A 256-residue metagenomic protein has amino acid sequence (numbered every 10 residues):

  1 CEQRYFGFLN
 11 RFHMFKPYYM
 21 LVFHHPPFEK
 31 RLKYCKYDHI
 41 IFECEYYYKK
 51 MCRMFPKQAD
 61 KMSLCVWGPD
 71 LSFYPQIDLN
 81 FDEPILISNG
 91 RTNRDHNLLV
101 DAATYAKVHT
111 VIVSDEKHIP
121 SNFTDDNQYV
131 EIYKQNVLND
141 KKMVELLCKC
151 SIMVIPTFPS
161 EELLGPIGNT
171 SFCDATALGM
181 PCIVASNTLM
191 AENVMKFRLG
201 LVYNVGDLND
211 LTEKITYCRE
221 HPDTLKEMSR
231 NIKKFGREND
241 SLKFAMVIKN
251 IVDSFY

Functional and structural regions predicted by a protein language model:
F28-E29, D38-K61, E192: A short, active-site helix/loop in glycosyltransferases that binds the activated sugar's phosphate group
K49-R53, S63, G68-E83, N97 (+1 more regions): Acidic anion/phosphate-binding donor-loop and adjacent secondary structure in glycosyltransferase catalytic cores
F81-M143: Conserved catalytic-core segment of nucleotide-activated headgroup transferases in glycan assembly
K141, I155-C173, V184-E192: Nucleotide-sugar-dependent
S151, G179-P181: A short alpha->beta transition loop at the rim of the catalytic pocket in nucleotide-sugar-dependent
K196-F197, L201-L208, Y217-D223: Conserved acidic donor-binding segment of nucleotide-sugar-dependent glycosyltransferases
D210, Y217, T224-E238, N250: A short, well-ordered alpha-helix in the C-terminal region of glycosyltransferases
E238-Y256: C-terminal alpha-helical cap of glycosyltransferases
